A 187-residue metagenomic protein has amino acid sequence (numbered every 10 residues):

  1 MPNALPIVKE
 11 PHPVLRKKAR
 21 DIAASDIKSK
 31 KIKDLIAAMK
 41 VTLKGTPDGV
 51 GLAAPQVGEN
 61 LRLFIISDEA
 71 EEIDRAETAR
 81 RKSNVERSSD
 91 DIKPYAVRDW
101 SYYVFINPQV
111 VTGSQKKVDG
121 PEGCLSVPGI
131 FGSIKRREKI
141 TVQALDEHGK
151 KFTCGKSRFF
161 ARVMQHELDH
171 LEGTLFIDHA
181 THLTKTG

Functional and structural regions predicted by a protein language model:
M1-Q165, H170-G187: Active-site rim/adjacent substrate-binding subdomains
